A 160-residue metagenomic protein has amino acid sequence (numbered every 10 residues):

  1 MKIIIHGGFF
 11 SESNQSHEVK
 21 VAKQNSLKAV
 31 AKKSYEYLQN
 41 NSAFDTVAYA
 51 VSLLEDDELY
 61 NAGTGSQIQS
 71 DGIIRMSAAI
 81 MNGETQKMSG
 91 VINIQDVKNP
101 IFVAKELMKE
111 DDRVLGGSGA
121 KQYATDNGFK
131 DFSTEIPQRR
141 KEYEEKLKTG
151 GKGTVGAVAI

Functional and structural regions predicted by a protein language model:
M1-I160: Alpha/propeptide regions of enzymes that mature by internal proteolysis
